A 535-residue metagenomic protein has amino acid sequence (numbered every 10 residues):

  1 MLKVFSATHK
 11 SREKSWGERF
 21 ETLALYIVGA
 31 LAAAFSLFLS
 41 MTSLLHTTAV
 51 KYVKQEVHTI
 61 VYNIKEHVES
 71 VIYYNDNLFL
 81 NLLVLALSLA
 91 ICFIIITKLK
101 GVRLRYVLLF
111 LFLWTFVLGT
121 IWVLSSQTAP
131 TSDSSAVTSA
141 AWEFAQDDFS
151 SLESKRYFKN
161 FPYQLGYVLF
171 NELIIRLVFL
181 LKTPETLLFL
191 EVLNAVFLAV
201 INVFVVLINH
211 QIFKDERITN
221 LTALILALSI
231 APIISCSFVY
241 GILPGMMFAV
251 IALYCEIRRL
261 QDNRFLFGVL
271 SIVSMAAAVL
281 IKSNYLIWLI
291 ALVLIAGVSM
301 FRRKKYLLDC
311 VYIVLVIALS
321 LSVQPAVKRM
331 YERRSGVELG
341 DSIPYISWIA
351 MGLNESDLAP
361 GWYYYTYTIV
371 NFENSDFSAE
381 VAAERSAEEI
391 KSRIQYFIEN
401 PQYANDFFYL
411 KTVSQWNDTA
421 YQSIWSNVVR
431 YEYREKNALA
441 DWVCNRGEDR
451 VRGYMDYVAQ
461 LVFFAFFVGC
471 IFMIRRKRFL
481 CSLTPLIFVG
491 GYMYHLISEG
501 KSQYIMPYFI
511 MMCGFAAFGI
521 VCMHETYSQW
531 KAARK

Functional and structural regions predicted by a protein language model:
M1-I121, D309-I317, K531-R534: Start-transfer (signal-anchor) and selected internal transmembrane alpha helices of multi-pass inner/ER membrane
E69-L85, L187-F189, L193-N194, L410-G491: Membrane-interface anchor segments at the N-terminal boundary of transmembrane helices in multi-pass membrane enzymes
S135-N160, G166, A359-G361: Extracytosolic helix-loop segments that constitute the early lumenal/periplasmic catalytic or substrate-binding loops
Y157-E185: Short hydrophobic/aromatic helix or loop-helix immediately within or flanking a transmembrane segment in polytopic
F189-F197, L221-I251, E256, F265 (+2 more regions): Multi-pass, polyprenyl lipid-linked donor-dependent membrane glycosyltransferases
V192-F213, I251, V468-G469: Transmembrane-helix motifs of polytopic, lipid-linked glycan transferases
V205-L228, M247, R478-S482: Transmembrane-helix signature of polytopic, membrane-embedded enzymes that assemble or transfer cell-envelope glycans
Y331-Y431: Membrane-proximal stem/loop segments at transmembrane-domain junctions that anchor or position
